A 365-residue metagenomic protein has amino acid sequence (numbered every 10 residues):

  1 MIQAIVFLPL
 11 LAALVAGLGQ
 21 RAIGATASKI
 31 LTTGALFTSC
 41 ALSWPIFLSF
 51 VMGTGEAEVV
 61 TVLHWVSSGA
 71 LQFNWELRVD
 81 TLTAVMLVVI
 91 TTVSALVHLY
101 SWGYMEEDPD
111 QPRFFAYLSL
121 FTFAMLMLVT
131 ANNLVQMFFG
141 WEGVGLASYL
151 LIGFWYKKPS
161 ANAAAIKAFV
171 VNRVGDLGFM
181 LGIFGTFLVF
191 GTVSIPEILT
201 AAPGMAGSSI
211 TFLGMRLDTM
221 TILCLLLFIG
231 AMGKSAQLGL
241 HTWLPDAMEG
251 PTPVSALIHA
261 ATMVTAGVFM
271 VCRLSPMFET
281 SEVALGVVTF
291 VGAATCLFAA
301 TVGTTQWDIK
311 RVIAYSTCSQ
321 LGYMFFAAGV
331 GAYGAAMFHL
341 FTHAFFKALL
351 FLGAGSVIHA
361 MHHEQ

Functional and structural regions predicted by a protein language model:
M1, G19-A116, L188-M215, T221 (+2 more regions): Transmembrane helix-loop-helix hairpins at membrane boundaries of multipass inner-membrane proteins
M1-F7, V85-V88, F138-G140, L150: Mature extracytoplasmic enzyme cores
A4, L11, V15, W75 (+2 more regions): Residue-level signal for short hydrophobic patches within transmembrane helices of multi-pass membrane transporters
V6-R21, A95-L96, M232, A236 (+1 more regions): N-terminal signal-anchor/start-transfer transmembrane helix
L8, A13, G34-F37, V264 (+1 more regions): Hydrophobic alpha-helical membrane-embedded or membrane-associated segments
L96-G140, L146-Q365: Hydrophobic transmembrane alpha-helices and their helix-loop junctions in integral membrane proteins
